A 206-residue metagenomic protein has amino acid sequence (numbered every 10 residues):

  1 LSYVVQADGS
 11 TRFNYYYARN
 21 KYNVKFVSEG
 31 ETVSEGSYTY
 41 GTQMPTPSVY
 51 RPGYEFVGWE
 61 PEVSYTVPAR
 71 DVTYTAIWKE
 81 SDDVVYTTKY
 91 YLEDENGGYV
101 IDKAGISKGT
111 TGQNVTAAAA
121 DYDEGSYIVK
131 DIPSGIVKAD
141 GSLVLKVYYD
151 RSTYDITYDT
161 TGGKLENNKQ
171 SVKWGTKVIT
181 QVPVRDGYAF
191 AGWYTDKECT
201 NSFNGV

Functional and structural regions predicted by a protein language model:
L1-V206: Secondary-structure capping and domain/repeat boundary segments
